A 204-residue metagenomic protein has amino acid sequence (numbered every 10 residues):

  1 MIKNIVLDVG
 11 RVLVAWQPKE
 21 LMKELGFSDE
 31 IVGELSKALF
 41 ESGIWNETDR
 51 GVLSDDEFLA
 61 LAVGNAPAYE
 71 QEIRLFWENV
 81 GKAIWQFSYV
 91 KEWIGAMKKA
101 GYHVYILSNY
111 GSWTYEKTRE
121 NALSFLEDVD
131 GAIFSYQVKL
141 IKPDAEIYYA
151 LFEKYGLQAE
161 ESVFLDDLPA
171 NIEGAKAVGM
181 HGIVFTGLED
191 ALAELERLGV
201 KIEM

Functional and structural regions predicted by a protein language model:
M1-E41, A177-V178: Active-site neighborhood of HAD-like aspartate-dependent phosphohydrolases
N4, I141-P169: Conserved Lys-Pro-Asp/Glu-containing loop-to-beta segment of HAD-superfamily phosphomonoesterases, centered on
D8-R11, G51, M97, I106 (+2 more regions): Generic structural signal for small/hydrophobic residues in well-ordered secondary structure, especially within
W45-L75: A metal-dependent, Asp-based hydrolase signature
R74-Y105, A145: Short, acidic loop-to-helix structural element flanking the phosphoryl-transfer center in phosphate-processing enzymes
V90-Y136: Substrate-recognition/cap helix-loop segment adjacent to the acidic, metal-dependent catalytic center of Asp-based
E127-G131, A159-S162, M204: Short acidic capping loops at alpha-helix termini that bridge into adjacent secondary structure
A159-E196: Acidic, Mg2+-coordinating phosphoryl-transfer loop and its flanking beta/alpha structural elements, shared across
